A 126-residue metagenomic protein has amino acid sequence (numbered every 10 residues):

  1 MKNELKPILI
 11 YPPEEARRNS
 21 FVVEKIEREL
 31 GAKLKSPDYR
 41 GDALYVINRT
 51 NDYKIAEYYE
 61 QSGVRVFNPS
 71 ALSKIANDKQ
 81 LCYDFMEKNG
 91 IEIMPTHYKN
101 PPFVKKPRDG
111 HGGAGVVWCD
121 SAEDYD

Functional and structural regions predicted by a protein language model:
M1-L72, L81: ATP-binding N-terminal substructure of ATP-dependent carboxylate-amine bond-forming enzymes
K2-I10, S62-G63, F67-D126: Active-site nucleotide/adenylate-binding loops and adjacent lid/helix of ATP-dependent enzymes
